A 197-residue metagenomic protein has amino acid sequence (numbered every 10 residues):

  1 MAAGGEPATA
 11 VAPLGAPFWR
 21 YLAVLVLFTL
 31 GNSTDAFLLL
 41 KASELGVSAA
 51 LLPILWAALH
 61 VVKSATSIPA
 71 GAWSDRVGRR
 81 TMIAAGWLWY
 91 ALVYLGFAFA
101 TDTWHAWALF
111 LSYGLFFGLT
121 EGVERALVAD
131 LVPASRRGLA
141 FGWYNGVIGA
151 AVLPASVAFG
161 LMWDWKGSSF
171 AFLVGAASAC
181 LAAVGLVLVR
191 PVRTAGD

Functional and structural regions predicted by a protein language model:
M1-V24: Juxtamembrane intracellular "pre-TM" segments in multi-pass secondary transporters
F37-L52: Short amphipathic helix-loop junctions that connect adjacent transmembrane helices in Major Facilitator Superfamily/SLC
H60-I68, V152-L153: Residue-level signature of mid-helix packing/kink "hotspots" within the transmembrane helices of 12-pass Major
A65-R79, W163-D164: Helix-to-loop junctions at the C-terminal end of transmembrane segments in multipass secondary transporters
T81-G96, A176: Structural signature of the two symmetry-related core transmembrane helices
A98-L109: Helix-loop junctions at membrane interfaces in 12-TM secondary transporters
L119-V132: Intracellular juxtamembrane helix-capping segments at the cytosolic ends of symmetry-related transmembrane helices
L161-S178: A membrane-interface helix-boundary motif in multi-pass transporters
